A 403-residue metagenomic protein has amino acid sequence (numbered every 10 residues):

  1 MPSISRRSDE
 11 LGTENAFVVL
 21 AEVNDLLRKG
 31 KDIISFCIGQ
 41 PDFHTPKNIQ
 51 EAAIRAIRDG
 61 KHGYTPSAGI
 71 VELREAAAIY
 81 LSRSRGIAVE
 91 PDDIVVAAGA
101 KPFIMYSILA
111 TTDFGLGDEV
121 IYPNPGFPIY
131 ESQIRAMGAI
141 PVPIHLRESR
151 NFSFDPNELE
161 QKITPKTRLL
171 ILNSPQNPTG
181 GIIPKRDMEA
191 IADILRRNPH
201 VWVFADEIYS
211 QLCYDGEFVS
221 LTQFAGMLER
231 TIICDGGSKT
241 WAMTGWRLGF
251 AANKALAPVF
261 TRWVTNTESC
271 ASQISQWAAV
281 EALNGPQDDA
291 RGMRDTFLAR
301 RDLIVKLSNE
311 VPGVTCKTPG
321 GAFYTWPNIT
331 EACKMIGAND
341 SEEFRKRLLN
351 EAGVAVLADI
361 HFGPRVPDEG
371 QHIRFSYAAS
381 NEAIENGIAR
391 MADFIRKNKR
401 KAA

Functional and structural regions predicted by a protein language model:
M1-G63, V354: N-terminal "arm"/small-domain region of PLP-dependent enzymes with the aminotransferase-like
V19, F36, A53, A77 (+15 more regions): Generic structural signal for small/hydrophobic residues in well-ordered secondary structure, especially within
I57-G63, R74-E119: Phosphate-binding glycine-rich loop
A110-I134: Conserved PLP-anchoring active-site segment centered on the Schiff-base-forming lysine
V142, L146-D215: Active-site phosphate-binding strand-loop segment of PLP-dependent enzymes
Q161, G337-A338, R347-V356, F362-A403: PLP-dependent enzyme catalytic core of the Aspartate aminotransferase-like
F224-L298, D302-V311, F394-I395: Conserved core segment of the aminotransferase class I/II
V280, T296-V305, C316-A332, Q371: Conserved glycine-rich beta-strand-loop-beta hairpin in the small C-terminal domain of fold type I
